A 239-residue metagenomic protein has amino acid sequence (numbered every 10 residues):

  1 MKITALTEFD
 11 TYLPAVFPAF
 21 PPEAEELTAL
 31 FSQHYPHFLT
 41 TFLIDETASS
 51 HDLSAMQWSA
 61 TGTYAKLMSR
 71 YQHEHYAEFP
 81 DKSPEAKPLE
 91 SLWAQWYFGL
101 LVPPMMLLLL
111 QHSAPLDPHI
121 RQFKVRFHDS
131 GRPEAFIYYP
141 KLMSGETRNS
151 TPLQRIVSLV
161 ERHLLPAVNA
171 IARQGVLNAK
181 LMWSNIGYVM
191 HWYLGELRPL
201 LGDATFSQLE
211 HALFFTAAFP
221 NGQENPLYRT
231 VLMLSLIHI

Functional and structural regions predicted by a protein language model:
K2-L107: N-terminal, charged low-complexity regulatory/assembly segments
K66-S235: Hydrophobic, aromatic-lined core segments that form the binding pocket/scaffold for planar heteroaromatic ligands
I237-I239: Conserved small/polar residues in nucleotide/adenosyl-binding loops
